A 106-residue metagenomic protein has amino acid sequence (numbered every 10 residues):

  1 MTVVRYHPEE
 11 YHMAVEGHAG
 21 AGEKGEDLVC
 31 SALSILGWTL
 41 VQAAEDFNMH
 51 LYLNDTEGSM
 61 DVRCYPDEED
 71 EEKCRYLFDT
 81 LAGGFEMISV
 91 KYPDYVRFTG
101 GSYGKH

Functional and structural regions predicted by a protein language model:
M1-L28, W38-H106: N-terminal intrinsically disordered, cationic/polar leader segments that include organellar targeting peptides
V29-L33: Short, conserved glycine- and acidic-residue-centered signature motifs in active-site or ligand-binding loops
